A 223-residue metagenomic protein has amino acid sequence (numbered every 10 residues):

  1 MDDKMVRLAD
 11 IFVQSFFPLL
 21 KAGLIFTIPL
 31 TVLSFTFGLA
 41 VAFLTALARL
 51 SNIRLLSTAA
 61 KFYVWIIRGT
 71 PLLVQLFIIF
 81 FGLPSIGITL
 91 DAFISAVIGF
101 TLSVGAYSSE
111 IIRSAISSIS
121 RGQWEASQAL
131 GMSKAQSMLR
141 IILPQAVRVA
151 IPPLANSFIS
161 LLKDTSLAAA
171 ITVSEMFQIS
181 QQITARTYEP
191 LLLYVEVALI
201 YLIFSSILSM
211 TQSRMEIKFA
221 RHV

Functional and structural regions predicted by a protein language model:
M1-V223: Transmembrane alpha-helices and adjacent helix-loop boundaries
